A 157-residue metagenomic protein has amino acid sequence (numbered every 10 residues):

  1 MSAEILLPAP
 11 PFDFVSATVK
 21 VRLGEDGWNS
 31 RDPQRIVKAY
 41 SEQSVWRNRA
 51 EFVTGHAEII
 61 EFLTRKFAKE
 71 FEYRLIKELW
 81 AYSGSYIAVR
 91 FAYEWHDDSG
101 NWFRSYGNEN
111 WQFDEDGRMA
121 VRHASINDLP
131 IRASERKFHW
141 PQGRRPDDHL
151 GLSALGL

Functional and structural regions predicted by a protein language model:
M1-E42, L152-L157: Short, low-complexity N-terminal intrinsically disordered segments enriched in polar/charged residues
S2-F12, E61-L157: A beta-strand edge to alpha-helix "cap/lid" segment located at domain peripheries
N29, S41, V45, T64 (+1 more regions): Short helix-capping and hinge/turn segments at secondary-structure transitions, especially at repeat and domain
S30-P33, R49, V53, G100: Alpha-helix boundary/capping and short turn/kink residues
V45-F67: Short solvent-exposed beta->alpha transition segments
